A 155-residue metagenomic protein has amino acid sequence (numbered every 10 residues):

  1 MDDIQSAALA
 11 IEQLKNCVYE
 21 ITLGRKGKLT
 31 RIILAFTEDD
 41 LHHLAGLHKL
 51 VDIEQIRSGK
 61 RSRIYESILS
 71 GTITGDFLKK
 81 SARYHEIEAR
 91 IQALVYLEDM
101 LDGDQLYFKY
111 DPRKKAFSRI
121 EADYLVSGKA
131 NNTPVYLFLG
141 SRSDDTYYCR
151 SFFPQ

Functional and structural regions predicted by a protein language model:
M1-D123, S127: An acidic, glycine-rich, mixed-charge low-complexity segment common to nucleic-acid enzymes
S127-Q155: Compact beta-sheet-dominated globular domain cores
